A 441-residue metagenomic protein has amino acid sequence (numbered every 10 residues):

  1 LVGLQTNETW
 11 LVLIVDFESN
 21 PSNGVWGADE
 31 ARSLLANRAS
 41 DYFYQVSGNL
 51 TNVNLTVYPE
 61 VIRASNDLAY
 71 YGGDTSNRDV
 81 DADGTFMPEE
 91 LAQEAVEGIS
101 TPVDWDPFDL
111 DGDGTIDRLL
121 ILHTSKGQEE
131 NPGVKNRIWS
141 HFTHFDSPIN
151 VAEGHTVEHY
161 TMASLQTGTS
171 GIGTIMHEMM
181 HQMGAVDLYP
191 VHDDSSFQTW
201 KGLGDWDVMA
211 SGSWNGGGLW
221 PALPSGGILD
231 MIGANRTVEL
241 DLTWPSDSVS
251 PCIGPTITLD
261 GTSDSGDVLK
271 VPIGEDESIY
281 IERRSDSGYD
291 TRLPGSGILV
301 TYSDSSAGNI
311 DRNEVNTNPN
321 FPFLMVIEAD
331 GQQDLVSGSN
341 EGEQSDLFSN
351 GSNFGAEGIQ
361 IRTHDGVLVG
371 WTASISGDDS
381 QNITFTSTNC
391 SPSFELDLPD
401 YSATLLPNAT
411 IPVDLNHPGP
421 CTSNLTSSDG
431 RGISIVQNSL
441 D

Functional and structural regions predicted by a protein language model:
L1-A36: N-terminal module-boundary/linker segments of secreted carbohydrate-active enzymes
L1-V2, Q45-E153: Active-site-proximal segments of metallohydrolase catalytic domains
Y42-V46, R118-L120, T124-L293, D304-S306: Extracellular hydrolytic enzyme modules, especially secreted metalloproteases of the metzincin/thermolysin-like class
P190, S391-P418: Beta-sheet-dominated interaction scaffolds and their linkers
D260-S391: Extracellular low-complexity, Gly/Ser/Thr-rich intrinsically disordered linkers and protease-sensitive activation/hinge
G351, S380, Y401-N408, N416 (+1 more regions): Solvent-exposed, conformationally flexible loop/turn segments
S393-D397, P418-D441: Surface-exposed binding patches on compact interaction domains or structured appendages
